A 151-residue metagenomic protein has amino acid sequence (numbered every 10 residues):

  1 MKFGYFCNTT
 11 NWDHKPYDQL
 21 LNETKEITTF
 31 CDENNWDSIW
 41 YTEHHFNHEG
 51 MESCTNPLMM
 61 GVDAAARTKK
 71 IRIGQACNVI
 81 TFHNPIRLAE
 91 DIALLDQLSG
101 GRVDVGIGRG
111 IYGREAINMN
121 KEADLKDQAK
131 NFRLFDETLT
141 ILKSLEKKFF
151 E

Functional and structural regions predicted by a protein language model:
M1-R67, I71: N-terminal beta1-alpha1-beta2 module of alpha/beta enzyme domains
K2-Q19, T81-E151: Flexible, glycine-rich active-site loops centered on histidine and acidic residues that chelate a metal or position
T24-I27, G61, A76, D91-A93 (+1 more regions): Short, flexible coil/linker segments at or flanking structured domains
E33-N35, A76, F150: Alpha-helical hydrophobic/aromatic positions enriched in membrane-embedded helices and signal peptides
I39, I73, V103-V105: Hydrophobic residues within beta-strands of alpha/beta enzymes
T42, A76, G106-G108: Structural motif
G74-F82: Conserved strand-turn element in the central/C-terminal portion of the radical SAM core barrel that lines
